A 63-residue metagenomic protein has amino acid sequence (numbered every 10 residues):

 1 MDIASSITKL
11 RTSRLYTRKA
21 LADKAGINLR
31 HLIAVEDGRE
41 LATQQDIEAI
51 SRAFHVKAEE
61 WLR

Functional and structural regions predicted by a protein language model:
M1-D2: A detector for short, charged/polar N-terminal pre-domain segments
S5-K24, A49: Short basic helix-loop element that most often maps to the first helix and adjoining turn of HTH DNA-binding modules
S6-T8, R18, L41-Q44, F54: Short, structured secondary-structure boundary patches
I7, L21-A22, L32-V35, W61: Conserved hydrophobic/aromatic packing and binding residues within compact polymer-binding modules
G26, Q45-E60: DNA major-groove recognition helix of helix-turn-helix/homeodomain DNA-binding modules
G26-A42: Recognition helix of helix-turn-helix/homeodomain-like DNA-binding domains that insert into the DNA major groove
